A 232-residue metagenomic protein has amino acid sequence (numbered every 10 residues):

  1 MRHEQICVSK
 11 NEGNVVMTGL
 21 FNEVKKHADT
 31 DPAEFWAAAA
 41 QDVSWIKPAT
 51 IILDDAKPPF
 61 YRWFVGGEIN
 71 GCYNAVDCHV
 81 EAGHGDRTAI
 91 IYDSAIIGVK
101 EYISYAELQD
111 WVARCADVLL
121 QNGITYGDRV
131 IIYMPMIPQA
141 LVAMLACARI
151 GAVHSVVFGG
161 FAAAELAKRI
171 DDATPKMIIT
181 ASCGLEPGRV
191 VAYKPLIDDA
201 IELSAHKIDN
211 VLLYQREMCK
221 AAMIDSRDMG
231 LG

Functional and structural regions predicted by a protein language model:
I6-A75, H79, Y214-Q215: Flexible, non-catalytic linker and terminal segments flanking ANL/adenylate-forming cores
A28, V76-V80, L108, V112 (+4 more regions): Adenylate-forming
A33, A113-D117, D171: Solvent-exposed alpha-helix faces
L53, A75-I103, Q215-M223, M229-G230: AMP-dependent adenylate-forming
C72, I90-L145, A162, L166 (+1 more regions): Conserved AMP-binding/adenylate-forming core of the ANL superfamily
E81-G83, L119-N122, K168-K176: Glycine-rich phosphate/diphosphate-binding loops that line cofactor/substrate pockets in enzymes
L145, R149-G232: Structural core segment of the AMP-binding/adenylate-forming
